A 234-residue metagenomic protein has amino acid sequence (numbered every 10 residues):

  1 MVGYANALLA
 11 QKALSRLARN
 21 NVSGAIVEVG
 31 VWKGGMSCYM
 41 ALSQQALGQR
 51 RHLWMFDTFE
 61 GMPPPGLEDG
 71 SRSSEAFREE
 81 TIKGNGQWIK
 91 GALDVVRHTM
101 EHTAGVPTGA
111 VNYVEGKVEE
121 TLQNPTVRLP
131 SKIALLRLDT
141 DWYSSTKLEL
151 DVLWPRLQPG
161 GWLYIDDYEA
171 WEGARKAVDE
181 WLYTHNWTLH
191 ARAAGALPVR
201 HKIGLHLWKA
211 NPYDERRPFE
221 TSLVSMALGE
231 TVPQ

Functional and structural regions predicted by a protein language model:
M1-Y4, R19-P233: S-adenosylmethionine/decaboxylated-SAM
L9-V22: Conserved alpha-helix/loop element of class I SAM-dependent methyltransferases that forms part of the SAM/SAH-binding
